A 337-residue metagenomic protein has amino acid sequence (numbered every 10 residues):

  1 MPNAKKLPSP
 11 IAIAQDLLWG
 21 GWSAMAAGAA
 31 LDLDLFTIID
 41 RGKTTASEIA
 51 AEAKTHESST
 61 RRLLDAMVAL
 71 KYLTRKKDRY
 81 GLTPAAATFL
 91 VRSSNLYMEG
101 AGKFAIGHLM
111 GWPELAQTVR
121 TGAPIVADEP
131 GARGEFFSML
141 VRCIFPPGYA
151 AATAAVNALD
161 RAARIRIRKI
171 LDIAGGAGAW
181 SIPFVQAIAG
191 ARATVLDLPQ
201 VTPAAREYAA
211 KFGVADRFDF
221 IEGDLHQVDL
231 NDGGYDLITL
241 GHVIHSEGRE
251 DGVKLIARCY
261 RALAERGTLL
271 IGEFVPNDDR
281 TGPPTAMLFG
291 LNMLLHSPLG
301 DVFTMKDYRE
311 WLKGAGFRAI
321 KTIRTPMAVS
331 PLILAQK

Functional and structural regions predicted by a protein language model:
P2-A4, I11-L33, T37-K43, A51-E52 (+1 more regions): Conserved Class I S-adenosyl-L-methionine-dependent methyltransferase catalytic core
Y80, A87, H245, P276-N277 (+1 more regions): Residue-level marker for beta-strand->alpha-helix junctions and adjacent short loops that shape enzyme
G81, D229, I333-Q336: Short, well-ordered beta-strand micro-motif
N95-G272, P276, S330-P331: Conserved adenosyl
G272-A315, I320-K321: C-terminal alpha-helical "lid/dimerization" subdomain adjacent to the S-adenosyl-L-methionine
G316-K337: Core SAM-dependent methyltransferase catalytic element
